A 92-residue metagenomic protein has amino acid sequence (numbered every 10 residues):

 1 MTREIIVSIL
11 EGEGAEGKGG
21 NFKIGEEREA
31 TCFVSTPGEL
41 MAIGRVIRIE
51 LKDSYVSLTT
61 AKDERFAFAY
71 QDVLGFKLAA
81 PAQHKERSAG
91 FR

Functional and structural regions predicted by a protein language model:
M1-R92: Eukaryotic intrinsically disordered, low-complexity regulatory linkers and tails enriched in Ser/Thr/Pro
